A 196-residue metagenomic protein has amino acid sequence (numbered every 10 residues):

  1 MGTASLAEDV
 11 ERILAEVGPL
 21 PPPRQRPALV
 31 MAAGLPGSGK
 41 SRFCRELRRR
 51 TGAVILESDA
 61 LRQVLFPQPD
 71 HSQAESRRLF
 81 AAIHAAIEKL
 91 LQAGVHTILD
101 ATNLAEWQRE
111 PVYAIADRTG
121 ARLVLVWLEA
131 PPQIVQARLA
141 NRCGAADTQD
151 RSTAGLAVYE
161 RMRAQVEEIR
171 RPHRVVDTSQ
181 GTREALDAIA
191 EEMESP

Functional and structural regions predicted by a protein language model:
M1-A28: Extreme N-terminal, non-catalytic leader segments that precede Walker-type/kinase nucleotide-binding cores
A32: Hydrophobic anchor at the beta1->P-loop junction of P-loop NTPases
P36: The conserved Walker
G39: Conserved glycine(s) of the Walker
R42-V95: Conserved substrate/cofactor phosphate-moiety recognition/catalytic segment in nucleotide-dependent phosphotransferases
E75-L123: Glycine-rich phosphate-binding loop used to anchor ATP phosphates in small-molecule kinases, encompassing both
T119-L139: Conserved phosphate-donor/acceptor-positioning beta-strand/loop module used by diverse small-molecule
A145-A188, P196: Small-molecule kinase domains that catalyze NTP-dependent phosphoryl transfer to phosphate-bearing small molecules
